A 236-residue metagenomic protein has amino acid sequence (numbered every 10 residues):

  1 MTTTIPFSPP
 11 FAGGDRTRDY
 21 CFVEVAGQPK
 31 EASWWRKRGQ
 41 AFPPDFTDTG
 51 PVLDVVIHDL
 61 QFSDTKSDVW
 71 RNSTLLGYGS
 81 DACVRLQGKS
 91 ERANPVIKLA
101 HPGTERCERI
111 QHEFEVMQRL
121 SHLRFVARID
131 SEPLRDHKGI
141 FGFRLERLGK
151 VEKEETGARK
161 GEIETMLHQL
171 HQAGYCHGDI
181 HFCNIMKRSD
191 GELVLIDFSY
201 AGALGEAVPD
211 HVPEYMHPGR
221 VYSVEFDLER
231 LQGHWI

Functional and structural regions predicted by a protein language model:
M1-P51: Long, solvent-exposed N-terminal ectodomains/accessory regions that are displayed to the extracellular/lumenal milieu
E31-R119: ATP-binding glycine-rich loop module of kinase domains
L99-I163: Conserved structural core of kinase catalytic domains
T165-Y175: Protein kinase catalytic-loop region centered on the HRD/HxD motif
Y175-C176, R188-I236: C-lobe/activation-segment region of protein kinase-like
I180-K187: Hydrophobic residue at the +6 position relative to the catalytic HRD Asp in the kinase catalytic loop
